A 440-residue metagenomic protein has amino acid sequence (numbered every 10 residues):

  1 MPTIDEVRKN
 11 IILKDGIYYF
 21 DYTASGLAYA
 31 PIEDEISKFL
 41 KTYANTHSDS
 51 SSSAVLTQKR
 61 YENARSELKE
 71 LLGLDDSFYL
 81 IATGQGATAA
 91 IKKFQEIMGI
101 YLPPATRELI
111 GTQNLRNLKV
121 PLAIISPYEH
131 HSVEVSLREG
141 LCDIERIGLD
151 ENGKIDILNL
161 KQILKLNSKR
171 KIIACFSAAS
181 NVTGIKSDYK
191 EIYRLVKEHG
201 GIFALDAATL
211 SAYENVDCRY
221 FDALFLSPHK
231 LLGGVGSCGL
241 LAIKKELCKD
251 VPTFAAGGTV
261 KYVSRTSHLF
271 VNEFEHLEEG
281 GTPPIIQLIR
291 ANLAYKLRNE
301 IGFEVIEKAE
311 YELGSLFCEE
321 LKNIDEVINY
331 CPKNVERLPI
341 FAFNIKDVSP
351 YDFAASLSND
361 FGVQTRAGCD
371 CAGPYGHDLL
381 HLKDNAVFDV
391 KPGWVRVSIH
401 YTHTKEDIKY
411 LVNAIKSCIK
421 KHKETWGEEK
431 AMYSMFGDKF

Functional and structural regions predicted by a protein language model:
M1-F440: Pyridoxal 5′-phosphate
